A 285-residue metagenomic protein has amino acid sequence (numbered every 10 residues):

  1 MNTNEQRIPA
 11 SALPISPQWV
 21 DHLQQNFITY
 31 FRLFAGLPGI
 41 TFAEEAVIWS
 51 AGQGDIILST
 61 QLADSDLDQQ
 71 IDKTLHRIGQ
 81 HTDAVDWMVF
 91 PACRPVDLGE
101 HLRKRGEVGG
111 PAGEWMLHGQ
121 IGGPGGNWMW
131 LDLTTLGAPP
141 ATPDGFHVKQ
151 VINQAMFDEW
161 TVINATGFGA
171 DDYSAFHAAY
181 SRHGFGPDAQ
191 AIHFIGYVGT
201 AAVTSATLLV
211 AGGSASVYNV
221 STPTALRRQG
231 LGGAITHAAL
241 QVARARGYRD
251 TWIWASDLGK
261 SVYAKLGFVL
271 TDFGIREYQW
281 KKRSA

Functional and structural regions predicted by a protein language model:
M1-T82, R94: N-terminal charged segments
I40-A43, P91-R105, Q190-T204: Conserved beta-hairpin
I48-L58, V210-V217, R227: A conserved beta-turn-beta hairpin within the catalytic core of GNAT-like acetyltransferases that forms part
S65-A155, R276-W280: Acyl-donor-binding surface of acyltransferase catalytic domains
L67-L75, N219-T224, R228-Q241, A245: Conserved acetyl-CoA-binding loop-helix of GNAT-fold acetyltransferases
H81-P91, A243-A255: Conserved GNAT acetyl-CoA-binding A-motif
L102, Y263, F268: Conserved active-site tyrosine of GNAT-family acetyltransferases
D171-A225: A conserved beta-strand-loop-helix scaffold within acyl/acetyltransferase catalytic domains
